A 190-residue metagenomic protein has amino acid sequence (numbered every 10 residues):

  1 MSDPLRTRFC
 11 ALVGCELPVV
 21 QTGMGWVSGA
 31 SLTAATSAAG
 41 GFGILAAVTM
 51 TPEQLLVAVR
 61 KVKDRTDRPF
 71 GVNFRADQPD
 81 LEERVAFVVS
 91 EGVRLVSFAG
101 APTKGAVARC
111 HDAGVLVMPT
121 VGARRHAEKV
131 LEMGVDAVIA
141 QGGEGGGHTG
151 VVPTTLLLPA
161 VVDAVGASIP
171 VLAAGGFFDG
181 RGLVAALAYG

Functional and structural regions predicted by a protein language model:
M1-P170: Active-site entrance/lid segments in N-terminal catalytic domains of soluble metabolic enzymes
I169-R181: Glycine-rich adenosine-cofactor-binding loop
V184-G190: A compact, surface-exposed functional segment
